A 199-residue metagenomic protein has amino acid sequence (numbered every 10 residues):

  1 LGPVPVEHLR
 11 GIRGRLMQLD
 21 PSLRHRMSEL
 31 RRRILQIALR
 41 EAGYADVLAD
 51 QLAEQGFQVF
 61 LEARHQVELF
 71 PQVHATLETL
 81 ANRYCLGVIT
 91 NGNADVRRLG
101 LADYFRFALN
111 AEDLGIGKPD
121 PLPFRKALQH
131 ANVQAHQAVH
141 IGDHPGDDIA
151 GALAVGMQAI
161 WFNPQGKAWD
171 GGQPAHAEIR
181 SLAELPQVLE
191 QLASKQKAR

Functional and structural regions predicted by a protein language model:
L1-P71: N-terminal helical cap/lid subdomain that shapes the substrate entry/recognition surface in HAD-like hydrolases
G2, V47-A49, H74-R199: Asp-based, Mg2+/Mn2+-dependent phosphohydrolase catalytic module
